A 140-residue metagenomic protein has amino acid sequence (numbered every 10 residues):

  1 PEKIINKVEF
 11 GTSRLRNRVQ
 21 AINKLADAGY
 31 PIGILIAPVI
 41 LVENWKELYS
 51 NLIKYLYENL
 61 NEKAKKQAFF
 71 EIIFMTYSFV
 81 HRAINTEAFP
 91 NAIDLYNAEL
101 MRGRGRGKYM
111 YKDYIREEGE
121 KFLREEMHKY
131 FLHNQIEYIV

Functional and structural regions predicted by a protein language model:
P1-Y96: Conserved AdoMet/S-adenosylmethionine-binding subsite of the radical SAM
K65, I72-V140: C-terminal accessory extensions appended to soluble enzyme cores
